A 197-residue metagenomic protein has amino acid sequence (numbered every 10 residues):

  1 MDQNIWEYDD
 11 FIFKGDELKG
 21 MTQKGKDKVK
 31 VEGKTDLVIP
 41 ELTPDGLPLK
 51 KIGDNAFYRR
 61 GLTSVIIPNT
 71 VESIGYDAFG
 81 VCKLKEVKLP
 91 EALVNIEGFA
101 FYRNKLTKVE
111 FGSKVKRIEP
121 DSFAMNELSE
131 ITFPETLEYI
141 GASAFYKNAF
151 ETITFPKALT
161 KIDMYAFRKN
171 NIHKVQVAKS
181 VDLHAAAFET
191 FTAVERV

Functional and structural regions predicted by a protein language model:
Q3-K19, K28-K51, R60-S73, C82-N95 (+5 more regions): Structural signature of tandem-repeat unit edges
D54-N55, G75-A78, E97-A100, E119-S122 (+3 more regions): Consensus positions within tandem repeat domains that build extended binding/scaffold surfaces
